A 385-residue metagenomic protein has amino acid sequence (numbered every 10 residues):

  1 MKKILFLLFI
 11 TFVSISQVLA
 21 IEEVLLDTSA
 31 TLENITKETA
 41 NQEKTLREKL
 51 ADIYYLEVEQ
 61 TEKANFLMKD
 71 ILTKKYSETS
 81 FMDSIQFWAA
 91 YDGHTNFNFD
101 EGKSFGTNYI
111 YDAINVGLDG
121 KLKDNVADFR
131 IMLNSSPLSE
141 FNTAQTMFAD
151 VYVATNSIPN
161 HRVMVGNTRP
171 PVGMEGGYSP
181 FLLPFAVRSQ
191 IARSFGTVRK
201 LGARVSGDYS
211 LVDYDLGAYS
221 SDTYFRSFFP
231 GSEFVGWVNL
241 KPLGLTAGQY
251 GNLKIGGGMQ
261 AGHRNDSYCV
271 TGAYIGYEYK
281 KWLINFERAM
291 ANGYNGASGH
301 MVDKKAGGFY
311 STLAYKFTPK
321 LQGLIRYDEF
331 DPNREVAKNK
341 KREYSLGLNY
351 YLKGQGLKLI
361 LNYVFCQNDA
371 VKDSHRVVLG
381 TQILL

Functional and structural regions predicted by a protein language model:
I4-V13: Sec-dependent N-terminal signal peptides
V18-A90, G248, L385: N-terminal periplasmic/intermembrane-space "pro-region" immediately following the signal or transit peptide
K74-F97, K103-T223, P230-V235, N239-G244 (+3 more regions): Outer membrane beta-barrel
T95-E101, P137-F141, P171-E175, D222-R226 (+6 more regions): Gram-negative outer-membrane beta-barrel proteins
K103-I110, E140-F148, R193-F195, F225-S232 (+5 more regions): Replace "Gram-negative outer membrane beta-barrel proteins" with "bacterial and organellar outer membrane beta-barrel
G236-N333: Detector for outer-membrane/organellar transmembrane beta-barrel domains, recognizing the amphipathic beta-strand
G236-V238, L346-L352, L357, D373-L385: Outer-membrane beta-barrel "beta-signal"
T312-I360: Outer membrane beta-barrel transmembrane domains
